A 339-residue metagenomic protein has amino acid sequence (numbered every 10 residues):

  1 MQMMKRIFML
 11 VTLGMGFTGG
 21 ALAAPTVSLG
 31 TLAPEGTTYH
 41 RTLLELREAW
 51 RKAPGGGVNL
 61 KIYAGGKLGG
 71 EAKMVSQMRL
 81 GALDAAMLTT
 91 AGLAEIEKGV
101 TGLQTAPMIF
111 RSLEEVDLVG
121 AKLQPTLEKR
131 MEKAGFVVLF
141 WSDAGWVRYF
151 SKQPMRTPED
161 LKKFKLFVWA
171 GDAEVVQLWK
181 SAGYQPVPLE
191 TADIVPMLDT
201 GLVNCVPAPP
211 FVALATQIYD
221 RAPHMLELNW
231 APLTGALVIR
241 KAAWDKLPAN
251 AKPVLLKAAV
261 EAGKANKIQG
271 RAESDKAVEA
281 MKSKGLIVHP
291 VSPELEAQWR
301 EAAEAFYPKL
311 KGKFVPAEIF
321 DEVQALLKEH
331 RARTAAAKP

Functional and structural regions predicted by a protein language model:
M1-R6: Positively charged n-region of N-terminal signal peptides that target proteins for export
M9-L10, A337: General helical structural elements
L10-V11, A21: Cleavable N-terminal signal peptides
F17-A23: Sec/Tat signal peptide C-region and signal peptidase I cleavage site
A24-E115, L127-P339: N-terminal secretory/targeting leader peptides
Q124: Basic, amphipathic alpha-helical recognition segments used for DNA target recognition
